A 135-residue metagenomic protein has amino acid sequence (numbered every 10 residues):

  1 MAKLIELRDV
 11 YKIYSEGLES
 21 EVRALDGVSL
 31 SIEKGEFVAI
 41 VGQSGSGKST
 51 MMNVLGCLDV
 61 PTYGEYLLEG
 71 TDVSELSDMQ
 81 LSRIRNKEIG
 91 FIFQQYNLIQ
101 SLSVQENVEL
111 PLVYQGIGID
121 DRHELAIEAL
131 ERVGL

Functional and structural regions predicted by a protein language model:
A2-L4, I13-G27: A short, flexible loop at the N-terminus of ABC-type nucleotide-binding domains that lies
E6, E69-D72, V113, D120-L135: Conserved ABC ATPase "signature" region
E19-V22, V73-G90: ABC ATPase NBD coupling module
V41-Q43: The feature captures the beta-strand-to-loop junction immediately N-terminal to the Walker
G56: Helix-to-loop junction immediately C-terminal to a conserved catalytic motif
T62-E65, D121: Conserved coupling/switch loops of ABC nucleotide-binding domains, chiefly the family-specific signature
Q100-P111: Short coil-to-helix segment of the ABC ATPase nucleotide-binding domain corresponding to the Q-loop/switch region
